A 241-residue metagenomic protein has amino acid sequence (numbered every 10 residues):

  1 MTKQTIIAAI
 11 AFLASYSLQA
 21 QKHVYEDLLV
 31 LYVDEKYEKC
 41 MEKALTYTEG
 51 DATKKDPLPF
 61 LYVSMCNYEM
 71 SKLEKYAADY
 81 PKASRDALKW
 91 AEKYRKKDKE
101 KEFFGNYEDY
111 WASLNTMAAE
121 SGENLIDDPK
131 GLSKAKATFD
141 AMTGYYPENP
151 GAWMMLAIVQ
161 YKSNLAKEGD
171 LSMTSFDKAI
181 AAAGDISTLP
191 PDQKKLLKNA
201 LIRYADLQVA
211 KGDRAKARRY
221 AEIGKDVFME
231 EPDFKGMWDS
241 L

Functional and structural regions predicted by a protein language model:
M1-L29: Bacterial Sec-dependent N-terminal signal peptides
Q21-R85: Start-of-domain marker
K22-E26, K55-L73, K99-D127, P150-I158 (+2 more regions): Amphipathic alpha-helical repeat scaffolds of TPR domains
L28-Y32, M70-A87, A118-S133, Y161-S172 (+1 more regions): Short coil/turn connectors between adjacent alpha-helices in alpha-solenoid helical repeat scaffolds
Y47, Y94, M142, F176-A179 (+1 more regions): Canonical positions in the second alpha-helix
A52-K54, K99, Y146-E148, A181 (+1 more regions): Short coil turns that delineate tetratricopeptide repeat
P81-T143: Surface-exposed, polar helix/loop patches in the mature regions of secreted/periplasmic/lumenal proteins that form
D192-L196, A200-L241: Terminal, low-structured helical/coil segments at or just beyond the last alpha-helical repeat
